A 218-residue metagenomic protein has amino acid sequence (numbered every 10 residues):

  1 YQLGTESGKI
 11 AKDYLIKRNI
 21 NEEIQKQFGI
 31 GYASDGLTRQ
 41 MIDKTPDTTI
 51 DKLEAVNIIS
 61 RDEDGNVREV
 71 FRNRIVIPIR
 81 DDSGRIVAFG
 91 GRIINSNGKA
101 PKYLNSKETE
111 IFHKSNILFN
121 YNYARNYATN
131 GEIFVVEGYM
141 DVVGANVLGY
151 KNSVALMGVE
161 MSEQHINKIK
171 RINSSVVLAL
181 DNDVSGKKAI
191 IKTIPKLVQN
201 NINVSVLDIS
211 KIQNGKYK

Functional and structural regions predicted by a protein language model:
Y1-V56, R74: Non-catalytic accessory segments of DNA primases and related replication-initiation nucleases
G4, G8, R68-V70, G186: Short capping loops/turns at secondary-structure boundaries
S7, N95-K99, K211-K218: Intrinsically disordered, low-complexity coil segments
F28, G158, S210: Residue-level "edge-of-site" marker
S34-V176, K188-T193: Phosphate-handling DNA/RNA-contact segment within nucleic-acid enzymes
M161-H165, K170-K218: Conserved phosphate-handling catalytic cores of large alpha/beta enzymes
